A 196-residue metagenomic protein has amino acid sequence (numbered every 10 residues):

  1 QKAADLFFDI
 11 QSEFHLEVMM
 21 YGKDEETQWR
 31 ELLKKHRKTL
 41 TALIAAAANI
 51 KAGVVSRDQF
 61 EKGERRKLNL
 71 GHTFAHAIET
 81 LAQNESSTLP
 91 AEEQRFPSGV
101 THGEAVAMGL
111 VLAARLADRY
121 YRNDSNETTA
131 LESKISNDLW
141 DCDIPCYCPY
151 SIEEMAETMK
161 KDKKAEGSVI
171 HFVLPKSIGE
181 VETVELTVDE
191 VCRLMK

Functional and structural regions predicted by a protein language model:
Q1-L68, S87: Carboxylate- and glycine-rich phosphate/diphosphate-binding segment that chelates Mg2+/Mn2+
F8, S12-H15, R119-K196: C-terminal charged capping/lid subdomain of soluble metabolic enzymes
E64, F96-E104, R122-D124: Active-site metal-coordination segments of metallo-dependent hydrolases
L70-I78: Active-site His/Glu-centered metal-binding helix of metallohydrolases
H72, L110, I178: Residue-level signal for inorganic ion chemistry
T80-Q83, V111-R119: Short glycine/serine- and small hydrophobic-enriched flexible loop segments
N84-S98: Intrinsically disordered, low-complexity terminal tails and inter-domain linkers enriched for S/T/G/P/D/E
E104-L112: Small-residue-rich helix-loop
